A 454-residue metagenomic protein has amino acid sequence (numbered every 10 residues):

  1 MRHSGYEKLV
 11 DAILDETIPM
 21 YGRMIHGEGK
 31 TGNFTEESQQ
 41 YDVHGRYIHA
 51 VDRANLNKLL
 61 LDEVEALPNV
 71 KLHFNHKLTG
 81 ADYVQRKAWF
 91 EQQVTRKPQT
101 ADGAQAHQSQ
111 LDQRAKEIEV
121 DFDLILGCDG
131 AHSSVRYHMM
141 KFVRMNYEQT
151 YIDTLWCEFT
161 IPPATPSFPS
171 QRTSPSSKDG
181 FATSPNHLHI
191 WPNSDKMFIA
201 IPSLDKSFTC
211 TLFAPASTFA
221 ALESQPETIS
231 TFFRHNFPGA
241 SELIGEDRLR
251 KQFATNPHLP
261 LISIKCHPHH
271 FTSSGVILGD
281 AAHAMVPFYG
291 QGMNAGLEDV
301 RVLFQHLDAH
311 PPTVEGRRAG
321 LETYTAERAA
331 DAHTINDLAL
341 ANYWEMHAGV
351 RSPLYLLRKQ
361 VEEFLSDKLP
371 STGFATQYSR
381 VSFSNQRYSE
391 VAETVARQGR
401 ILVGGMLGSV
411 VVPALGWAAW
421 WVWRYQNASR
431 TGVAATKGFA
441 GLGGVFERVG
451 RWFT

Functional and structural regions predicted by a protein language model:
R2-E63: Active-site-adjacent segment of FAD-dependent monooxygenases/related oxidoreductases
A12-P19, P238-T255, V314-E322, A332-D337: Acidic/histidine metal-binding catalytic segments
E65-T79: A conserved beta-strand/loop element that lines the FAD pocket in flavoprotein oxidoreductases
H76-G80, Q85-W89, V94-H258, K265 (+1 more regions): Conserved FAD-binding catalytic core of PHBH/FMO-like flavoproteins
C128, L278-D280, E298: Active-site flanking residues adjacent to catalytic metal/cofactor-binding acidic residues
M197, P260-K265, A282-N294: Glycine-rich phosphate/pyrophosphate-binding beta-alpha loops
H270-P287: Short FAD-binding loop at a beta-strand-to-alpha-helix junction that anchors the flavin cofactor in diverse
Q305-T454: C-terminal helical "tail/cap" subdomain of flavin- and related membrane-associated enzymes
